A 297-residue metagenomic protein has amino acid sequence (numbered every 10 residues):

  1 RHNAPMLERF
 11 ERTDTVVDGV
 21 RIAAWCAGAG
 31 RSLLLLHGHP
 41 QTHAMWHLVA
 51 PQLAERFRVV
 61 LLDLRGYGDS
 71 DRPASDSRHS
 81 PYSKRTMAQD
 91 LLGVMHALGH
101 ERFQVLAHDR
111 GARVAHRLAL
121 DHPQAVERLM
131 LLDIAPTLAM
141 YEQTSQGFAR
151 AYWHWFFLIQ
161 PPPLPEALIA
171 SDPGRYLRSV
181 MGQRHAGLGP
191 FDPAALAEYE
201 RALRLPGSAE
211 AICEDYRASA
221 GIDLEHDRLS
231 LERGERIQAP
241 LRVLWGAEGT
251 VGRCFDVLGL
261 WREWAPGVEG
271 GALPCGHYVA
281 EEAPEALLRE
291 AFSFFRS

Functional and structural regions predicted by a protein language model:
R1-P5: Short, Lys/Arg-enriched N-terminal segments with co-localized hydrophobic residues within the first ~10-30 amino acids
M6-E11, I22, M45, V60 (+5 more regions): Flexible "cap/lid" subdomain of the alpha/beta-hydrolase fold that forms the substrate-access gate
V17-C26: A short loop-to-beta-strand scaffold at the N-terminal edge of the catalytic core in hydrolase folds
A27-L33, Q238: Proline/glycine-enriched tight loop/beta-turn segments at coil->beta junctions that connect or precede beta-strands
G30, G38-Q41: Active-site glycine-rich loops that stabilize anionic/oxyanionic intermediates across multiple enzyme folds
L35-G38, L61: Structural cue for short, hydrophobic secondary-structure segments
A44-V60: Short amphipathic alpha-helix adjacent to the substrate-entry channel of hydrolases
C275-L288: Catalytic histidine-centered segment of alpha/beta-hydrolase-like enzymes
